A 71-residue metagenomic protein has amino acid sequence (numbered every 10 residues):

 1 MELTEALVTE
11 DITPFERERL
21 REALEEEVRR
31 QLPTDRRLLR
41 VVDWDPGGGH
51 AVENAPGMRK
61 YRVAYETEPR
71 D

Functional and structural regions predicted by a protein language model:
M1-L32, K60, A64: N-terminal acidic leader/helix
E22, V41, D45, A64-T67: Intrinsically disordered, low-complexity segments enriched in polar/charged small residues
E27-M58: Acidic, low-complexity, intrinsically disordered interaction modules
A51-D71: C-terminal edge-of-domain segments
